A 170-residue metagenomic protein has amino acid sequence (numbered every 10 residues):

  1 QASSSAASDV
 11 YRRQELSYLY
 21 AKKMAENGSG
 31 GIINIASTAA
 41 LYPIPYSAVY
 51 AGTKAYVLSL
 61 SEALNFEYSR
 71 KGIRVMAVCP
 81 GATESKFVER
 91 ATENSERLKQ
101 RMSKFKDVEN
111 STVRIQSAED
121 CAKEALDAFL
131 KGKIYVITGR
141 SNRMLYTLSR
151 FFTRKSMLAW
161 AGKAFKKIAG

Functional and structural regions predicted by a protein language model:
Q1-A7, Y11: Single conserved hydrophobic/aromatic residue that forms the stacking wall/gate of nucleotide- or nucleobase-binding
S17, T53: Active-site helix of classical SDR
K23, Y42, A63-R74: Active-site-adjacent segment of SDR/Rossmann-fold oxidoreductases
S37: Residue(s) in the substrate-gating loop at a strand-loop-helix junction that position the organic substrate next
I44-A48: Active-site loop immediately N-terminal to the catalytic Tyr-X3-Lys motif of short-chain dehydrogenase/reductase
Y50, L58: Catalytic tyrosine of NAD(P)H-dependent dehydrogenase/reductases that use a Tyr as the general acid/base
R70-R140: SDR active-site lid
G132-K167: A transmembrane-helix-recognition feature enriched in membrane-embedded lipid enzymes and envelope glyco-/phospholipid
